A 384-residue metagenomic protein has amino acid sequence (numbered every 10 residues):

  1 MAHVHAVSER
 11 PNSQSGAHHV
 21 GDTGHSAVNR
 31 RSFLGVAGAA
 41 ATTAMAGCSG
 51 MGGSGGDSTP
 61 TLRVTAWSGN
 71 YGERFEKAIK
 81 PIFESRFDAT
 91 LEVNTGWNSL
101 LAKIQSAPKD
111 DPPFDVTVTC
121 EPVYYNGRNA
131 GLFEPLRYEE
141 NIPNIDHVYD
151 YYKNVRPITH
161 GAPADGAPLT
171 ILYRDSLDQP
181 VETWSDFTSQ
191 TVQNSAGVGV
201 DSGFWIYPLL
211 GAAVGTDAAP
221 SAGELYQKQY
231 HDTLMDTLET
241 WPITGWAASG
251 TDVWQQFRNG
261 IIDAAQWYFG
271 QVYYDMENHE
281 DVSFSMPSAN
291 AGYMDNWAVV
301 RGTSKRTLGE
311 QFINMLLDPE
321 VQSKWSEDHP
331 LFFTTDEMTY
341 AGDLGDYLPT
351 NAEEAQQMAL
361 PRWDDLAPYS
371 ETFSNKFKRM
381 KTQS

Functional and structural regions predicted by a protein language model:
M1, V28-T42, G47: N-terminal export leaders
M1-V28: N-terminal secretory signal peptides
S58-Y125: Early extracytoplasmic/lumenal segment of secretory-pathway proteins
T117-Y124, R128-Q256: Extracytoplasmic ligand-binding site segments that recognize negatively charged/polar headgroups
Y124-N126, A265-D281: A ligand-binding cleft/hinge motif common to bilobed small-molecule-binding domains
A167, H231, M235-E239, M276-R301: Periplasmic-binding protein-like
A291, D295, V300-P361: Mature extracytoplasmic/periplasmic domains
E354-S384: Conserved C-terminal helix/tail region of periplasmic/extracytoplasmic solute-binding proteins
